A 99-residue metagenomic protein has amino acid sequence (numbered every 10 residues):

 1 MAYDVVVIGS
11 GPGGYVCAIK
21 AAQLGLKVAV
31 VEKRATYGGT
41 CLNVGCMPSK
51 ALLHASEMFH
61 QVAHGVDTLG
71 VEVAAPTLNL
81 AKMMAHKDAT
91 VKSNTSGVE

Functional and structural regions predicted by a protein language model:
M1-G11: Beta1/beta-strand and adjacent pyrophosphate-binding region of the FAD-binding site in flavoprotein oxidoreductases
A2, K20, L24-L26, E32-E99: Glycine-rich flavin
V7, A18-A21: Hydrophobic alpha-helical segments that mediate membrane insertion or helix-helix packing
I8, V31-E32: The conserved SAM/SAH-binding core of class I Rossmann-like methyltransferase domains, concentrating on the hydrophobic
G14-Y15: N-terminal Rossmann-fold NAD(P) dinucleotide-binding loop
